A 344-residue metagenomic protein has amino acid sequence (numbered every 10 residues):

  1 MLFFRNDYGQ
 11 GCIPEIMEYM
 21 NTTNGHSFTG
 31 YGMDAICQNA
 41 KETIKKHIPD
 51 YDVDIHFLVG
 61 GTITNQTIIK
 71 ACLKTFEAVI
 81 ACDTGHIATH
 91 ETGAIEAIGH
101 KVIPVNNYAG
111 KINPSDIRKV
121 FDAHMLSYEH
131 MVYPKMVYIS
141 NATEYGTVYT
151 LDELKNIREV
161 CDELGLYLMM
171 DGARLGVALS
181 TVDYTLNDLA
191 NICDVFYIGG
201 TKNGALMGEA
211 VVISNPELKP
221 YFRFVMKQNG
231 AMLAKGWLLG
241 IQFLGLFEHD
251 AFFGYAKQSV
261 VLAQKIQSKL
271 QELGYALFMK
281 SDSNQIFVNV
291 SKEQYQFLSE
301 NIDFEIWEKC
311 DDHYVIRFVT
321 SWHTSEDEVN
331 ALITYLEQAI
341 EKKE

Functional and structural regions predicted by a protein language model:
I13-G61, D83-A88, A94: Conserved N-terminal alpha-helix of the aminotransferase class I/II PLP-enzyme fold
A71-T89, R118: Conserved PLP-anchoring active-site segment centered on the Schiff-base-forming lysine
K74-F76, Q264-I340: Conserved C-terminal alpha-helix-loop-beta "cap" of PLP-dependent enzymes that closes/shapes the active-site mouth
G99-K135, I139-A142, Y149-N156: PLP-dependent aminotransferase-class I/II
V102-I103, L168-M170, L277, F304-I306: Hydrophobic beta-strand scaffold residues
Y108-A109, T143, V148, T185-L186 (+1 more regions): Active-site C-terminal subdomain of aminotransferase-like
Y149-L179: Catalytic PLP-binding core of fold-type I/II PLP enzymes
